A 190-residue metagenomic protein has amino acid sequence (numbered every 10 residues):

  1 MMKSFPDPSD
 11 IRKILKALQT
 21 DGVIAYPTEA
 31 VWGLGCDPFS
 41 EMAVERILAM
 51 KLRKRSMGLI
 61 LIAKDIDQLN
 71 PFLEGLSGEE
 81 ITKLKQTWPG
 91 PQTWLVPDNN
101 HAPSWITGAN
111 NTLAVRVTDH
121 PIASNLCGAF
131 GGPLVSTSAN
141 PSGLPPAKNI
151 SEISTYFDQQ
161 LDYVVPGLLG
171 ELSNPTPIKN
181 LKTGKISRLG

Functional and structural regions predicted by a protein language model:
M1-G190: Active-site-adjacent structural elements in enzyme catalytic cores
